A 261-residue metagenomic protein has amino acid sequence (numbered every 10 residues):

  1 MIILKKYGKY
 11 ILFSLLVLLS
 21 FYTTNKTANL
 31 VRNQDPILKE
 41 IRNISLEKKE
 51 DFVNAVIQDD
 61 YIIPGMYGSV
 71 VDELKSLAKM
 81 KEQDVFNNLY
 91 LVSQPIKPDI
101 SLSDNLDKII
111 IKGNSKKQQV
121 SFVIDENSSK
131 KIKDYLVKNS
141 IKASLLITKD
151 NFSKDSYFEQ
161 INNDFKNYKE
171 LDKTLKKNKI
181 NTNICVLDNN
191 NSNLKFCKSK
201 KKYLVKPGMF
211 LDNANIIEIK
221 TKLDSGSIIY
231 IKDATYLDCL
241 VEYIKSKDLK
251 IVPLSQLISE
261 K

Functional and structural regions predicted by a protein language model:
M1-F122, K130, D134-A143, D224-K261: Terminal accessory/targeting
Q118-V120, S128-A214, L223-I229: Metal-dependent polysaccharide deacetylase catalytic core of the NodB/CE4 family, i.e., the active-site-bearing domain
I216-E218: Short loop-to-alpha-helix "cap/lid" segments that border enzyme active sites across diverse enzyme classes
